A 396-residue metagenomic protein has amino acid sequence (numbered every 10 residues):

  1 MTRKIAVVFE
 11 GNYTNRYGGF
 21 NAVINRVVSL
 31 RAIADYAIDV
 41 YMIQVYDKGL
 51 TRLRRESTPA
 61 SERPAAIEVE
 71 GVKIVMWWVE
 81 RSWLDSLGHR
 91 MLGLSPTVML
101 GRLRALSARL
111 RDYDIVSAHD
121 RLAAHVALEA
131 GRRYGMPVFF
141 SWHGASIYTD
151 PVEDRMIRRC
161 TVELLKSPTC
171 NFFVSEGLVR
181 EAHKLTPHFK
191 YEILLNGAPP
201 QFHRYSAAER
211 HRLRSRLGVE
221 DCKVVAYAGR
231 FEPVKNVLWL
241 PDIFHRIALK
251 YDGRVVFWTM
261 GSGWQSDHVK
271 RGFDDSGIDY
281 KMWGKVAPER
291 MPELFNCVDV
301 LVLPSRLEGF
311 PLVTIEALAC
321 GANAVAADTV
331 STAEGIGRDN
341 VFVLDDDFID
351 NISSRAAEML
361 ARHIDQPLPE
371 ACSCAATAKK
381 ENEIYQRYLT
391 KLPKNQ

Functional and structural regions predicted by a protein language model:
A6, V219-K235, P241-F244, W258: Conserved donor-binding/catalytic core segment of Leloir-type glycosyltransferases
A118-A123: Short His-centered aromatic/hydrophobic patch
G177, G197: Carbohydrate-associated surface elements
V269-V286: Nucleotide-activated donor-binding/catalytic signature segment of Leloir-type glycosyltransferases, i.e., the conserved
K285, E293-V298: Short alpha-helical donor nucleotide-sugar binding micro-motif in glycosyltransferases
R306: Aromatic "clamp/platform" in nucleotide-sugar-dependent glycosyltransferases that forms part of the donor/acceptor
N323-A326, A333: Short hydrophobic beta-strand element within catalytic cores of glycosyltransferases and related nucleotide-activated
A333-E358: Change "using UDP/GDP/dTDP sugars" to "using nucleotide sugars
